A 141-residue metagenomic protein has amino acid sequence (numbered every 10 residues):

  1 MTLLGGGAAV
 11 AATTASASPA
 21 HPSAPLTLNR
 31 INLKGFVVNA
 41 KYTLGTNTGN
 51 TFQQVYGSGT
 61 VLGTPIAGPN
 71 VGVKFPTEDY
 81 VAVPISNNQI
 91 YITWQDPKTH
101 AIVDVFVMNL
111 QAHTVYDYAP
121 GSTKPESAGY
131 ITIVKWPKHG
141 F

Functional and structural regions predicted by a protein language model:
M1-A17: Secretory targeting and sorting signals
G7, S18-A20, V61-L62, I66-V71 (+4 more regions): N- and C-terminal low-complexity/disordered segments
H21-G49: Tryptophan-anchored aromatic micro-motifs
N32-N39, S58-L62, S86-T93: Short, hydrophobic/aromatic-rich segments at coil-to-beta transitions
V38-T43, G63-G68, I92-D96, D117-P120: Short beta-strand segments that buttress and anchor functional surface loops
T48-V83: N-terminal glycine/threonine-rich, aromatic-flanked beta-hairpin/loop signature
N70-F106: Contiguous, well-ordered beta-strand patches that form the walls/edges of small beta-barrel/beta-sandwich domains
T93-F141: Beta-sheet ligand-binding and adhesion/scaffold domains
